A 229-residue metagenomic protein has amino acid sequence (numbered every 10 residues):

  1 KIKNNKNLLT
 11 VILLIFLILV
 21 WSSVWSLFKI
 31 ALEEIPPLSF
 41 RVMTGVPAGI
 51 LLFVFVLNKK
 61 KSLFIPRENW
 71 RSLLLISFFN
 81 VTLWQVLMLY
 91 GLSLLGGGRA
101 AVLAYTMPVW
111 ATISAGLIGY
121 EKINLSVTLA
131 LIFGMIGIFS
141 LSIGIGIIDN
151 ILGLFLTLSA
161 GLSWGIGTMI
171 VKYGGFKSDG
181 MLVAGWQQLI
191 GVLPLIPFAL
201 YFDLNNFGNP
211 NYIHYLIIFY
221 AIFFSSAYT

Functional and structural regions predicted by a protein language model:
K1-V42, G146-F176, P194, I218 (+1 more regions): Glycine-/small-residue-enriched transmembrane alpha-helix faces in small-molecule transporters and effluxers
L14, S26, L38-V42, A101-A104 (+3 more regions): Hydrophobic/aromatic positions within or immediately flanking transmembrane alpha-helices of multi-pass small-molecule
V20, V24-W25, F53-A104, S140 (+2 more regions): Specific transmembrane alpha-helical segments of multi-pass solute transporters/efflux pumps, especially DMT/EamA
S23, L27-I30, E34, A48-P66 (+2 more regions): Membrane-interface helix-cap regions at the ends of transmembrane helices in multi-pass membrane proteins
A31, F40, T44, G91 (+5 more regions): Hydrophobic/aromatic residues within transmembrane alpha-helices of multi-pass small-molecule transporters
L32-F40, V86-A104, F176-L182: Structural motif at transmembrane-helix junctions in multi-pass transporters
L52, L74, T106, S114 (+3 more regions): Hydrophobic transmembrane alpha-helices of multi-pass small-molecule transport proteins
E68-I76, I123-M135, G153-T157, S178-Q188: Cytoplasmic-side transmembrane-helix entry/capping segments in multi-pass membrane proteins
